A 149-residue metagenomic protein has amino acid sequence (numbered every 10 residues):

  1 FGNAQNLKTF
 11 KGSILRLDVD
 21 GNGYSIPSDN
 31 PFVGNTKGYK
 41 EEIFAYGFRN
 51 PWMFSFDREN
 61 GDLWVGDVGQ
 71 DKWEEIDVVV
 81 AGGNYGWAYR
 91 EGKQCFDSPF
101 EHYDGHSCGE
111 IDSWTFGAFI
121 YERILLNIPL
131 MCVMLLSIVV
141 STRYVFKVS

Functional and structural regions predicted by a protein language model:
F1-S149: Beta-propeller domain segments
